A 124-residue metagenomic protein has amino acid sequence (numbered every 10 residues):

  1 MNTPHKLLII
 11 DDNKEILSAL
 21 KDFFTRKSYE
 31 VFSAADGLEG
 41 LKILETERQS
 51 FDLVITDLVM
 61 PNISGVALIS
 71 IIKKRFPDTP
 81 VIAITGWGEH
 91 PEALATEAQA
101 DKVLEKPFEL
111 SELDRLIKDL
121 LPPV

Functional and structural regions predicted by a protein language model:
D11, D57: Active-site residues of response regulator receiver
K14-F32: Two-component/phosphorelay signaling modules centered on CheY-like receiver
S33-L53: Acidic, metal-coordinating helix/loop segments flanking the phosphotransfer/catalytic sites of two-component signaling
D36-E39, S64-L68: Acidic catalytic/metal-coordinating carboxylates
M60: Receiver (REC) domain active-site loop signature in two-component systems and cognate sites in sensor histidine kinases
A67, W87-L104, R115: Alpha4 helix (beta4-alpha4-beta5 surface) of REC/receiver domains from two-component response regulators
F108-K118: C-terminal output helix
